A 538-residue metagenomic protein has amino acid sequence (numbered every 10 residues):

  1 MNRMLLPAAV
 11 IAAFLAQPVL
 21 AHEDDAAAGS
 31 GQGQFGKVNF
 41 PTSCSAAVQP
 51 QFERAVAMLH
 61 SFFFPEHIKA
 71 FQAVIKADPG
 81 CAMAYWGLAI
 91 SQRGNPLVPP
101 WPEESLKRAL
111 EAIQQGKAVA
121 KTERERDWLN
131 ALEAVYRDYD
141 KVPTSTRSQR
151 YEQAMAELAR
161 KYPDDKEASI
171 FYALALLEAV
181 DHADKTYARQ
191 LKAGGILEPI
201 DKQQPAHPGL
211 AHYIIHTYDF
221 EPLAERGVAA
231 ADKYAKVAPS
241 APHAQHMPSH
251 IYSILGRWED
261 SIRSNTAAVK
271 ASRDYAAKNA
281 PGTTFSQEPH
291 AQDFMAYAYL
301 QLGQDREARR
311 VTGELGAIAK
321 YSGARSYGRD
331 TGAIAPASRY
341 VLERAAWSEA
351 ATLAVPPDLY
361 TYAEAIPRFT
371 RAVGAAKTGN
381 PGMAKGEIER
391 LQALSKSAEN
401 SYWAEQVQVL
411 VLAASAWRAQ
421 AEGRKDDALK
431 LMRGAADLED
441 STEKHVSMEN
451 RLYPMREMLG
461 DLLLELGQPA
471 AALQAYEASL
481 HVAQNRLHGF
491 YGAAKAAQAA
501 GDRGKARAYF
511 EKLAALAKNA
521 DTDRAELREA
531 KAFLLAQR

Functional and structural regions predicted by a protein language model:
A46-R54, A82-N95, A120-D140, D164-H182 (+8 more regions): Amphipathic alpha-helical repeat scaffolds of TPR domains
F52, M83-G87, I170, H212-Y213 (+9 more regions): Alpha-solenoid helical repeat scaffolds
M58, Q92, A134, L176 (+8 more regions): Residue at a conserved register position within TPR or TPR-like alpha-solenoid repeats
K76, A159-K161, D201-Q203, K233-S240 (+7 more regions): Solenoid-like repeat scaffolds
A82, A89, R93, W101-A118 (+8 more regions): TPR/TPR-like (Sel1-like) alpha-helical repeat modules
